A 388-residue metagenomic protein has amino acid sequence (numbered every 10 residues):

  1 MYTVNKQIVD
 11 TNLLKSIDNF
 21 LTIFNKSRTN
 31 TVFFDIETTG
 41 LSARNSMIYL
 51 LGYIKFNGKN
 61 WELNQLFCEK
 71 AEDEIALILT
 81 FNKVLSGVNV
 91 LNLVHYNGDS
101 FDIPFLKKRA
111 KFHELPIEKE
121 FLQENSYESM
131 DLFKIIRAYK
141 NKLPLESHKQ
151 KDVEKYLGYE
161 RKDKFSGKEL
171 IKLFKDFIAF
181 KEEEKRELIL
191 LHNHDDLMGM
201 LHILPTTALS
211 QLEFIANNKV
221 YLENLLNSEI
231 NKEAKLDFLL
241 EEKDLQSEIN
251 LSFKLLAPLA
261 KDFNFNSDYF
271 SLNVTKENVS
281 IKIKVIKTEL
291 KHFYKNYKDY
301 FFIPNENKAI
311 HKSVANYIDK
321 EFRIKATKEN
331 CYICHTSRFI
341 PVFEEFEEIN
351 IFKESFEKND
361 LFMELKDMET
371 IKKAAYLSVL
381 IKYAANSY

Functional and structural regions predicted by a protein language model:
M1-F34, T39-S46, F56-K59, N64-Q65 (+2 more regions): DEDD superfamily 3′-5′ metal-dependent exonuclease/proofreading module
L51-Y53: Short beta-strand scaffold segments in enzyme catalytic cores
